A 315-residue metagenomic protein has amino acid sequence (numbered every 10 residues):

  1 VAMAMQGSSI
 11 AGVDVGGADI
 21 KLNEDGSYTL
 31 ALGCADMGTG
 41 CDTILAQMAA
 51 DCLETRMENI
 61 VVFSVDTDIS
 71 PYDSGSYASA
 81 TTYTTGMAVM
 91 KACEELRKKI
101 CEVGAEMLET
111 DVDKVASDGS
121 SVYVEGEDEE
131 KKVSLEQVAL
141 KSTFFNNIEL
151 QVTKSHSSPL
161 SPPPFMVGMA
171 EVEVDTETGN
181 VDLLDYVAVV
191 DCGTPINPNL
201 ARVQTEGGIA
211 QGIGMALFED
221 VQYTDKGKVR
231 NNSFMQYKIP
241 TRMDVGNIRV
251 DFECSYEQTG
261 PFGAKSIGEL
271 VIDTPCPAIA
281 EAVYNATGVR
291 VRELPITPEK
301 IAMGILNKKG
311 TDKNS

Functional and structural regions predicted by a protein language model:
V1-K21, M235-I239: Accessory "access/gating" subregions that flank catalytic or transport cores
A2, Q47-S315: C-terminal catalytic domains of large/alpha subunits in multi-subunit enzymes
A18, Y28, I248: A broad, low-specificity signal marking well-ordered, structured residues that form hydrophobic/aromatic
S27-L32, L183: Short, aliphatic-rich beta-strand segments
A35: Gly/Ser-rich, acidic/histidine-flanked active-site/gating loops
D42-T43: Conserved strand-to-helix beginnings and helix N-cap segments that scaffold or border functional pockets
